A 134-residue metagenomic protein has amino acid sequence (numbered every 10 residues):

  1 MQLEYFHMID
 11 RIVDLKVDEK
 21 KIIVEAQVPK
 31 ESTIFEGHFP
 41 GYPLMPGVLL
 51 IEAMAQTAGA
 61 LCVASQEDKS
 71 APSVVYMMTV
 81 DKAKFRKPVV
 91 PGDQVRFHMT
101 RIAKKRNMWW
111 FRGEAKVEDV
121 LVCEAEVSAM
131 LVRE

Functional and structural regions predicted by a protein language model:
M1-L3, A71-P72: Short aromatic-glycine motifs in intrinsically disordered, low-complexity regions
E4-M45: Catalytic strand-loop segment that frames the active site of acyl-thioester-processing enzymes
H7, V80, W110: Short coil/loop residues immediately preceding or within conserved phosphate-binding loops of NTP-utilizing enzyme
D10-V13, D81, R86, T100-I102 (+1 more regions): Conserved positions in beta-strands of structured domains
E19-K21, V89-D93, T100-E134: HotDog/MaoC-like acyl-thioester-processing domains
A26, H98-M99: Short, hydrophobic/aromatic-enriched beta-strand segments in well-ordered soluble domains
S32, E36-V63, M77-M78: Compact, glycine-rich, soluble single-domain proteins
A58-R96, V122-E124: Hydrophobic beta-strand-centered segment that forms part of the acyl-chain substrate-binding groove
